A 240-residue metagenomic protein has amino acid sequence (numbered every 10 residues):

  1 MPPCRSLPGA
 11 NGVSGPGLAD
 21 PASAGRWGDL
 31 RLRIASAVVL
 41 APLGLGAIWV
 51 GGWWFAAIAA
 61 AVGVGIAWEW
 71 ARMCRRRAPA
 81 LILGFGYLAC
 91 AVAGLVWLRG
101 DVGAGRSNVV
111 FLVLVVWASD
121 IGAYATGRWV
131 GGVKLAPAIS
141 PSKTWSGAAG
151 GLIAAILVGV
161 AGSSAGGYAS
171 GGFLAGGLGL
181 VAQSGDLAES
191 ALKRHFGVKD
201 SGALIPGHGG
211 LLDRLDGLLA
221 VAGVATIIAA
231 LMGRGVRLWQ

Functional and structural regions predicted by a protein language model:
M1-C4, L174, G185-E189: Short amphipathic alpha-helical surface patches that serve as generic macromolecular interface elements
M1-G17: Flexible, compositionally biased loop and terminal segments
M1-R5, A203, A225: A generic structural signal for well-ordered alpha-helical surface patches
P16-L180: Membrane-embedded alpha-helical bundles of polytopic integral membrane proteins
G65-C74, V116-G132, L180-A222: Acidic (Asp/Glu-rich) catalytic motifs at the cytosolic membrane interface
A155-I156, G217, V221-A222, A230: Hydrophobic transmembrane alpha-helices of multi-pass small-molecule transporters
I227-Q240: Juxtamembrane boundary at the C-terminal end of a transmembrane helix
